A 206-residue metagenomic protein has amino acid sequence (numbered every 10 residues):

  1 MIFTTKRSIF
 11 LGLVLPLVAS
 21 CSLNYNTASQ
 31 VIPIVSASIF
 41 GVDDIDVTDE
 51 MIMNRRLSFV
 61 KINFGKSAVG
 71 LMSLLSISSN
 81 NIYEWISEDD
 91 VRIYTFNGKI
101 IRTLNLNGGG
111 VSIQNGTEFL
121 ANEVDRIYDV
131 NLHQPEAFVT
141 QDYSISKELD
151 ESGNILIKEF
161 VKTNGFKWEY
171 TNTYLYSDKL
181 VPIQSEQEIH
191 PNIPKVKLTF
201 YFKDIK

Functional and structural regions predicted by a protein language model:
I2-F10: Bacterial N-terminal signal peptides that target proteins for export
S8-I9, Y94, L104, F160: Small/flexible residues
L17-S20: C-terminal motif of bacterial Sec signal peptides marking the signal peptidase cleavage site
S22-R92, I113, E118-K206: Acidic, serine/threonine-rich low-complexity disordered tracts
S87-G108: Structured, soluble extracytoplasmic/luminal domains of envelope-associated proteins
